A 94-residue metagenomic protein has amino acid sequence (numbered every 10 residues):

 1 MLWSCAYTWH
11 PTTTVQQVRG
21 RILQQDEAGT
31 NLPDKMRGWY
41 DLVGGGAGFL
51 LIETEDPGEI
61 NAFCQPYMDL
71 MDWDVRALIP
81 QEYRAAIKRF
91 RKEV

Functional and structural regions predicted by a protein language model:
M1-V94: Conserved, structured core segments of small domains
